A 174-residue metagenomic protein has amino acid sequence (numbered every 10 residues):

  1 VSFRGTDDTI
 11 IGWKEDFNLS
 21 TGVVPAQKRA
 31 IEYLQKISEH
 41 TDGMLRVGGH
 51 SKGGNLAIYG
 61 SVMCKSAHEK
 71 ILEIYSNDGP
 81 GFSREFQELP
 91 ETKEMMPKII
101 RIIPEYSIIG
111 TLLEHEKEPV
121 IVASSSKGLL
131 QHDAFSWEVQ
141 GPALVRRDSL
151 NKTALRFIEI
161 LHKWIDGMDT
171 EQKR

Functional and structural regions predicted by a protein language model:
F3-M44, K65-R174: Alpha/beta hydrolase fold serine-hydrolase catalytic domain that processes acyl esters and thioesters
G48-G53, A57: Gly/Ala-rich beta-loop-alpha elbow adjacent to hydrolase catalytic centers
A57-K65: Short glycine-enriched nucleophile-adjacent loop and the immediately C-terminal alpha-helix near the catalytic center
